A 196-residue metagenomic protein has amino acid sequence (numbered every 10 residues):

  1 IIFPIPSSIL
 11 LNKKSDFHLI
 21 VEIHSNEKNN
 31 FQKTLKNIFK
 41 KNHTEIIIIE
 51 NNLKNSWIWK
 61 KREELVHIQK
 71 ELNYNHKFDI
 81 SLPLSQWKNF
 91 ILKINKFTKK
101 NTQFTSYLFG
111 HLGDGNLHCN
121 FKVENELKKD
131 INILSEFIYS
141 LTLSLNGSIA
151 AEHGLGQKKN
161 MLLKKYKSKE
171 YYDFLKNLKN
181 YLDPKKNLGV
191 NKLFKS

Functional and structural regions predicted by a protein language model:
I1-S196: Noncatalytic alpha-helical scaffold of FAD-dependent oxidoreductases
